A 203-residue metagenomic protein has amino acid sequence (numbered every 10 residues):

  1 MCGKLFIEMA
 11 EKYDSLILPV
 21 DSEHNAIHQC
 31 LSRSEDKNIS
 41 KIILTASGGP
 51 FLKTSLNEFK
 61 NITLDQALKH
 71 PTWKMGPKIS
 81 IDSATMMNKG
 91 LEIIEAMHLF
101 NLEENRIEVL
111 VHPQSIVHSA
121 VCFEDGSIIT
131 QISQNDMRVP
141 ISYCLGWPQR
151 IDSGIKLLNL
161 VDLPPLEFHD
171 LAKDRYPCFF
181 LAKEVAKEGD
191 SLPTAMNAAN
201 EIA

Functional and structural regions predicted by a protein language model:
M1-A203: Catalytic, metal-anchored helix/loop core of enzyme active sites in primary metabolism
